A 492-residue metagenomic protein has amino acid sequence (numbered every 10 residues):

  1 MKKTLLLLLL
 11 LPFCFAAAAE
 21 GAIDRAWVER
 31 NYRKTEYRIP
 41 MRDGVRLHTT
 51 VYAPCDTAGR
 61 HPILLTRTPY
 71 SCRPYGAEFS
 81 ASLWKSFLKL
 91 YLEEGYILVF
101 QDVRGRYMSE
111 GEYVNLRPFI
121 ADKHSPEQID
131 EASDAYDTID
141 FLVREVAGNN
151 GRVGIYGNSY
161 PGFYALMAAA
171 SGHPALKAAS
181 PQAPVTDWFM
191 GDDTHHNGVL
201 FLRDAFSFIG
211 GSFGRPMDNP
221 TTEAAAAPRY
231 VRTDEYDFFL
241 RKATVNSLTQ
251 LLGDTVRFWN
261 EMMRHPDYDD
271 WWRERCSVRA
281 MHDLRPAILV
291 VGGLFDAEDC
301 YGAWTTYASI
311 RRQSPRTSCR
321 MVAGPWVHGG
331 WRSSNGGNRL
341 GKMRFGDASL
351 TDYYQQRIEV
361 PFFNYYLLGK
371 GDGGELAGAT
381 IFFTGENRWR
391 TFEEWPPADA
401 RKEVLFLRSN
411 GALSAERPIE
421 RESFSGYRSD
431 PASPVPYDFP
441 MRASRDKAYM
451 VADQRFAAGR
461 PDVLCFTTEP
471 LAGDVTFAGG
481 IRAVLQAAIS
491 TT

Functional and structural regions predicted by a protein language model:
A22-G59, T467-G473: N-terminal cap/lid segment of alpha/beta-hydrolase-fold proteins
G59-R144, T194, S333-G346: Cap/lid segment of the alpha/beta-hydrolase catalytic domain
W84-K85, E93, N115-P118, S125-Q128 (+2 more regions): Accessory cap/linker subdomain of secreted extracellular hydrolases
A147-S159: Alpha/beta-hydrolase fold nucleophile elbow
G157-M167: Glycine-rich nucleophile elbow surrounding the catalytic serine of serine-hydrolase chemistry
R229-D234, F238-N246, G336-T492: C-terminal, loop-rich substrate-recognition/catalytic regions characterized by aromatic stacking residues
L284, V290-G292: Short beta-strand/loop motif that positions the catalytic acidic residue of the alpha/beta-hydrolase fold
A297-W304: Conserved alpha/beta-hydrolase "acid-adjacent" motif
